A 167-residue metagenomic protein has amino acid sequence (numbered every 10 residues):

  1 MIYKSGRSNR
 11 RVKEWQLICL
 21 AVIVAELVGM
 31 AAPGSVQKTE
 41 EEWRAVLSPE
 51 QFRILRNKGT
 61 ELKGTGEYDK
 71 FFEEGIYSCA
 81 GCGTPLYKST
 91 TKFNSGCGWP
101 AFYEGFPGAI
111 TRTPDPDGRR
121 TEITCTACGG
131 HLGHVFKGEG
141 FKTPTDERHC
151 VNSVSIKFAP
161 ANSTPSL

Functional and structural regions predicted by a protein language model:
K4-C19: Bacterial N-terminal signal peptides that target proteins for export
R10-V12, V22, V36, L47: Residue-level recognition of hydrophobic positions within alpha-helical transmembrane segments
W15-I18, A25, A45: Intrinsic-disorder/low-complexity peptide segments enriched for small residues
A21-K38: Bacterial Sec-dependent signal peptides at the C-terminal "C-region" and cleavage site
G34-S35, E40, R44-S78, T84-L167: A short Gly-Trp-Pro
